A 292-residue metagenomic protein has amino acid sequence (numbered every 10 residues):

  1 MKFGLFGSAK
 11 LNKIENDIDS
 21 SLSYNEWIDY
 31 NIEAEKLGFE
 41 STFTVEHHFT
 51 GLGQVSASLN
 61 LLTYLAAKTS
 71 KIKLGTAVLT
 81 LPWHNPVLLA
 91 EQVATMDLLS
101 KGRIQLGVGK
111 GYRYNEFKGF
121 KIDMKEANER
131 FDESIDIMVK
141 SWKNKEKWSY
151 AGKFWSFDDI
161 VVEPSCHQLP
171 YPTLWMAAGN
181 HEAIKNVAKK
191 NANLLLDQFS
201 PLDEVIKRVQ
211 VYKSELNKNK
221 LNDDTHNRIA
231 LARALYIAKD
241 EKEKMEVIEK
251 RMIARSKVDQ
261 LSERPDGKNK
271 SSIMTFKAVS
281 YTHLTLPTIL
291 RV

Functional and structural regions predicted by a protein language model:
M1-L74, L169-P172, H283: N-terminal beta1-alpha1-beta2 module of alpha/beta enzyme domains
F3-L5, T42-T44, L74-T76, I104-V108 (+3 more regions): Hydrophobic faces of well-ordered beta-strands that scaffold small-molecule active sites in alpha/beta enzyme cores
S8-K10, H47, L79-L81, G109-G111 (+3 more regions): Active-site beta-loop-alpha junctions enriched in small/polar residues
T69-I72, L216-D224: Short helix-capping segments at alpha-helix termini
N85-K190, D203-Q210, K218-D223: Internal, glycine-rich beta/alpha segment that forms the wall or movable "lid" of small-molecule/cofactor binding
N186, H226-R264: Aromatic-lined glycan-binding groove of carbohydrate-active enzymes
D266-Y281: Glycine-rich phosphate/pyrophosphate-binding loop and adjacent beta-alpha nucleotide/cofactor-binding cores
T282-T288: Conserved small/polar residues in nucleotide/adenosyl-binding loops
